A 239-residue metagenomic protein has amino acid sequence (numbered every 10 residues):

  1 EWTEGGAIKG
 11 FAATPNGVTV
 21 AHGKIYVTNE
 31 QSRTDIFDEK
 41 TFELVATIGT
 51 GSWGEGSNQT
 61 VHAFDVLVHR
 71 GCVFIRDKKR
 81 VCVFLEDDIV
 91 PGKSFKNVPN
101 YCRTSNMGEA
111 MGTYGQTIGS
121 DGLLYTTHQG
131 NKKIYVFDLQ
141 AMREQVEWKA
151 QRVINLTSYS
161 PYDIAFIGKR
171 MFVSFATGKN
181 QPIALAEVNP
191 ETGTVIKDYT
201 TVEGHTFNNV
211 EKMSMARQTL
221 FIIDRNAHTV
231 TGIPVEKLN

Functional and structural regions predicted by a protein language model:
E1, D38-E43, L85-V90, D138-R143 (+2 more regions): Short loop/turn segments that connect beta-strands within beta-propeller blades
W2-K9, E43-S57, P91-M107, E144-N155 (+1 more regions): A short beta-strand motif characteristic of beta-propeller blades
K9-A21, S52-H69, R103-S120, L156-I167 (+1 more regions): Beta-rich, blade/repeat-based domains predominating in secreted/periplasmic proteins but also intracellular
K24, C72, L123, R170 (+1 more regions): Conserved core beta-strand positions within WD40 beta-propeller blades
V27-S32, I75-K79, T126-G130, V173-N180 (+1 more regions): Conserved beta-strand positions in repeat-built beta-propeller and related beta-rich domains
R33-I36, R80-L85, N131-D138, N180-A186 (+1 more regions): Structural motif
L156-V188: Loop/turn-rich, solvent-exposed surfaces of beta-rich toroidal or solenoidal domains
T206-N239: Blade-level signature of beta-propeller repeat domains, shared across WD40, Kelch, NHL, RCC1 and BNR/Asp-box propellers
